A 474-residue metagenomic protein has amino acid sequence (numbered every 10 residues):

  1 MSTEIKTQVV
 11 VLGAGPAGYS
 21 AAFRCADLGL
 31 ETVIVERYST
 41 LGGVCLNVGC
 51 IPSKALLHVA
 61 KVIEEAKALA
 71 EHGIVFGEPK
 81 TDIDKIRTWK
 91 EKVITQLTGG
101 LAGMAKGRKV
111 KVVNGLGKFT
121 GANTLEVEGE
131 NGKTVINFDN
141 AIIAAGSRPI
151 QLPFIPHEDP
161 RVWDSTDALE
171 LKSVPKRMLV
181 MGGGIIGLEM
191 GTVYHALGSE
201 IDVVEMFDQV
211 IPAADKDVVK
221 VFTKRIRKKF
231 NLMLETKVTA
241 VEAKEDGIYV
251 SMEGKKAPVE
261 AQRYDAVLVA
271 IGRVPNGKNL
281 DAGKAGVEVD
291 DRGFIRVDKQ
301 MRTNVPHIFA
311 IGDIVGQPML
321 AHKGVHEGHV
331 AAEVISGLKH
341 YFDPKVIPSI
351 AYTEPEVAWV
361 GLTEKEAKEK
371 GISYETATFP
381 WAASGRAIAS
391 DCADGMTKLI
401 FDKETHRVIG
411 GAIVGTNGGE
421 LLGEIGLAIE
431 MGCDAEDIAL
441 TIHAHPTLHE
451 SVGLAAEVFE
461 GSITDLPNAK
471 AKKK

Functional and structural regions predicted by a protein language model:
S2-T7, A17, F23-E31, E36-V174 (+8 more regions): Glycine-rich flavin
V10-A21, A26-Y38, V44, I51 (+4 more regions): Flexible, glycine-rich terminal cap/loop adjacent to redox cofactors in electron-transfer oxidoreductases
V10-L12, G117, I136-G146, V180-M181 (+2 more regions): Short hydrophobic core segments
G13-P16, M181-G184, D313: Glycine-rich Rossmann-fold phosphate-binding loop(s) that bind the pyrophosphate of adenine dinucleotide cofactors
C50, A145-E200, V204, L232 (+3 more regions): Glycine-rich dinucleotide-binding loop and its adjacent helix/turn
E158-K176, Q262-I335: FAD-site-proximal beta/loop scaffold in flavoenzymes
